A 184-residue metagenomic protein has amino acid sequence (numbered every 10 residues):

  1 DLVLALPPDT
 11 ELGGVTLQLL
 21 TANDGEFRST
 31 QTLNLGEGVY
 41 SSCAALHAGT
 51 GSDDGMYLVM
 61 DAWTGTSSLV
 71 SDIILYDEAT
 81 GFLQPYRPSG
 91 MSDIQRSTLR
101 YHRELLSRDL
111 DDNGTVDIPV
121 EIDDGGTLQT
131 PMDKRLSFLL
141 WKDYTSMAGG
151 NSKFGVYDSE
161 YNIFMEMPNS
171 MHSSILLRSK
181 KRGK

Functional and structural regions predicted by a protein language model:
D1, L139-M167: Surface-exposed beta-loop interaction hotspot
D1-A5, T50-A62, L110-I122: Acidic/hydrophobic-patterned starts of short beta strands in beta-sheet-rich repeat architectures
D1-E37, L58-T64: Solenoidal tandem-repeat scaffolds enriched in leucines and small polar residues
T10-L20, G65-L75, D124-D143: Structural motif
A22-E26, E78-L83, D143-M147: Short loop/turn segments immediately following beta-strands, especially the blade-tip and inter-blade linker loops
R28-L35, Q84-M91, G149-K153: Beta-propeller fold detector
T32-L46, M91-L105: Repeat-based blade/solenoid architectures
E166-K184: Secretory pathway targeting signatures of secreted, lumenal, and periplasmic proteins
